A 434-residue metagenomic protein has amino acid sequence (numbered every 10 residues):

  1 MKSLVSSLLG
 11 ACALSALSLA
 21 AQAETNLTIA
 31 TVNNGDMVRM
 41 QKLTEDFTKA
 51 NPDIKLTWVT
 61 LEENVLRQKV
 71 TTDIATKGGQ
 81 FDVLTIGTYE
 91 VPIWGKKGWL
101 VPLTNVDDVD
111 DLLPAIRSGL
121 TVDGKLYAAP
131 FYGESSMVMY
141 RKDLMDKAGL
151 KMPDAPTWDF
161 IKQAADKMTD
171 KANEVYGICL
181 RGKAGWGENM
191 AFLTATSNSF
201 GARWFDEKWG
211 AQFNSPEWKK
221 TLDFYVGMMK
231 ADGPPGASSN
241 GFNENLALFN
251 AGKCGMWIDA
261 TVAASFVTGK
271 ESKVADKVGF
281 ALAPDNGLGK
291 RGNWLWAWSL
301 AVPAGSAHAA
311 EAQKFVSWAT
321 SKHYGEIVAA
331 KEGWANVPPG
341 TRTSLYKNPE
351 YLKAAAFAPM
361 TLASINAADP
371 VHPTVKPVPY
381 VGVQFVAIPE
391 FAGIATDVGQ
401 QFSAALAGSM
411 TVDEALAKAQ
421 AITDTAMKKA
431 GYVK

Functional and structural regions predicted by a protein language model:
E24-N34, I54-V59, D82-V83, Y127 (+2 more regions): Short, well-ordered beta-strand elements
K42-A115, G119-T121, Y127, K147-G149 (+5 more regions): Extracytoplasmic "Venus flytrap"/periplasmic binding protein-like
A50, D146, P370-K434: Conserved C-terminal helix/tail region of periplasmic/extracytoplasmic solute-binding proteins
G87-S136, D159-K162, Y176-G177, N189-F192 (+3 more regions): Hinge/lid segment of periplasmic solute-binding proteins
P92, V262-V274, G287-D397, K434: C-terminal lobe and pocket-closing loops of periplasmic/extracytoplasmic Venus-flytrap solute-binding proteins
V101-A115, G182-G185, F200-K220, G269-K273 (+4 more regions): Short, solvent-exposed loop/beta-turn-alpha elements that line the ligand-binding surface or hinge of extracytoplasmic
Y127-F131, S136, K162-A211, C254: Extracytoplasmic/periplasmic solute-binding protein
A164-K167, K208-S239, G279-P284: Glycine-centered hinge/linker elements that transmit conformational signals in sensory and ligand-binding systems
